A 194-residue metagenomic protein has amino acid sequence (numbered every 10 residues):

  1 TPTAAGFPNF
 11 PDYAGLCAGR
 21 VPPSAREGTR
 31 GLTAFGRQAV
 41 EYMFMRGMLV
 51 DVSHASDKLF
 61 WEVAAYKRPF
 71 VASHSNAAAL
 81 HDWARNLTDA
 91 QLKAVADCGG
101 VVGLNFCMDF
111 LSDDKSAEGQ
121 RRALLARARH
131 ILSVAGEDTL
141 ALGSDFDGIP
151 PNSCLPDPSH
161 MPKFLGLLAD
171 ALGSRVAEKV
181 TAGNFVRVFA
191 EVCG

Functional and structural regions predicted by a protein language model:
T1-S112, L125, R129-L132, T139 (+4 more regions): Extended, charged catalytic domains and RNA/DNA-binding interfaces, predominantly in divalent-metal-using enzymes
R26, R30, E118, L155: Charge-dense, low-complexity intrinsically disordered segments
V50, V102, D145, A177 (+1 more regions): Divalent metal-coordination and catalytic microenvironments
E62, A141-L142, E178-A182: Beta-strand segments within the central parallel beta-sheet cores of soluble alpha/beta enzyme folds
D82-A84, D114-S116, N152-P156: Short, solvent-exposed loop/turn segments at secondary-structure boundaries
N105-F106, A135-P156: Short acidic/histidine-rich active-site segments
R121-A123: Glycine-rich anion/phosphate-binding loops
P156-G194: Mid-to-C-terminal alpha-helical segments outside catalytic/metal-binding sites
